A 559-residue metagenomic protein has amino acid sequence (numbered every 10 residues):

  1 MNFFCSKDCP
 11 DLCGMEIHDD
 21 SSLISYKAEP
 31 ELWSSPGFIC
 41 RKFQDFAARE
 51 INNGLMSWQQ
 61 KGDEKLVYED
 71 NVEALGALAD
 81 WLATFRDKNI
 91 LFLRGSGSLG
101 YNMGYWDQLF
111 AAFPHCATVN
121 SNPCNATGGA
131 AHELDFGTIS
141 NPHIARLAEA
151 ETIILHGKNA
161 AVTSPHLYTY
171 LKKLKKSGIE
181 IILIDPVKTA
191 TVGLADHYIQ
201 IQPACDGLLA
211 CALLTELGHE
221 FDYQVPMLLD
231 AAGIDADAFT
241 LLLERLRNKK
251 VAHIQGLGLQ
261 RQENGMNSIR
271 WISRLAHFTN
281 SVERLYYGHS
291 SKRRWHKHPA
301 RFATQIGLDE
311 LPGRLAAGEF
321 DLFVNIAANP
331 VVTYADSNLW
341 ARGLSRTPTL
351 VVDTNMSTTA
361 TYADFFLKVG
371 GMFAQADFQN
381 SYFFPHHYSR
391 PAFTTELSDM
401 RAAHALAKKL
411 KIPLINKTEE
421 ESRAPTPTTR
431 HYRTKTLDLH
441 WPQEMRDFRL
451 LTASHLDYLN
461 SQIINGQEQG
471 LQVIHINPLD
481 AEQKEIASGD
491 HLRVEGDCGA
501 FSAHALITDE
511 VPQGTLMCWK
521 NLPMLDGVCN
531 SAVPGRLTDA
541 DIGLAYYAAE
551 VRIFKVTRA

Functional and structural regions predicted by a protein language model:
M1-E216, I326, F366, L406 (+1 more regions): N-terminal export/assembly segments and adjacent metallocofactor-ligating motifs of anaerobic energy-metabolism
E64, T215-I234, S389-T428, D490 (+1 more regions): N-terminal leader/propeptide and maturation segments of large enzyme subunits in energy/redox metabolism and hydrolases
A74-I90, H143-E151, A238-A252, T279 (+1 more regions): Glycine-rich phosphate/diphosphate-binding loops that line cofactor/substrate pockets in enzymes
L91-L99, D230-I234, G256-Q262, A328-V331: Conserved short loop/turn motifs at secondary-structure junctions
G104-K172, S177-I182, L208-C211, S268-P391 (+2 more regions): Extended redox/cofactor-interaction regions of prokaryotic respiratory oxidoreductases
T189-L194, F221-Q224, K249-Q255, F320 (+1 more regions): Short acidic (Asp/Glu) and glycine-rich catalytic loops that position anionic groups and cofactors
L213, H219-E310: Active-site phosphate/pyrophosphate-binding segments
D399-R423, G466-I474, D480-E482, I486-A559: Long, contiguous, secondary-structure-rich segments that constitute the structural scaffold of globular domains
